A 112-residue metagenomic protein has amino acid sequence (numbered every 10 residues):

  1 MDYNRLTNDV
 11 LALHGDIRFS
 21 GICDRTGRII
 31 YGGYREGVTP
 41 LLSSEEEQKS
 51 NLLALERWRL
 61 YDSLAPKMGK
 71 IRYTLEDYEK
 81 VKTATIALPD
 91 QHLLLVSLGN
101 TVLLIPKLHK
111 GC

Functional and structural regions predicted by a protein language model:
M1-C112: Non-catalytic interaction/Regulatory regions outside core domains
